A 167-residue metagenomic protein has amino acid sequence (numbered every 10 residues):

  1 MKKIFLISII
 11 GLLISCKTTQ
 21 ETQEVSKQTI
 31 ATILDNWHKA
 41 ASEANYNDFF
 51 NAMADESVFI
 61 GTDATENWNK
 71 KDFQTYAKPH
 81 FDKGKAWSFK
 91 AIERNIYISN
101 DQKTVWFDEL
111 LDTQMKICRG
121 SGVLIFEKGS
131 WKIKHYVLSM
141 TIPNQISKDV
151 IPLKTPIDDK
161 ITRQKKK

Functional and structural regions predicted by a protein language model:
M1-E24: Bacterial Sec-dependent N-terminal signal peptides
C16-N51, Q145-S147, P152-K167: Short, low-complexity N-terminal intrinsically disordered segments enriched in polar/charged residues
W37, F49-F50, S57, F73 (+3 more regions): Hydrophobic pocket/interface hotspot
M53, D63, E93, N100 (+3 more regions): A mature extracytoplasmic/lumenal domain signature
V58-W68, P79-A86: A short gly/proline-enriched turn/hairpin at secondary-structure junctions
F59, Y76-K78, K90, K132 (+2 more regions): Mature soluble domains of exported/periplasmic/lumenal proteins and thiol-rich metal-chelating peptides
Q74-I117: Surface-exposed, charged secondary-structure patches
I117-S147: Short beta-strand edge/turn micro-motifs at domain boundaries
